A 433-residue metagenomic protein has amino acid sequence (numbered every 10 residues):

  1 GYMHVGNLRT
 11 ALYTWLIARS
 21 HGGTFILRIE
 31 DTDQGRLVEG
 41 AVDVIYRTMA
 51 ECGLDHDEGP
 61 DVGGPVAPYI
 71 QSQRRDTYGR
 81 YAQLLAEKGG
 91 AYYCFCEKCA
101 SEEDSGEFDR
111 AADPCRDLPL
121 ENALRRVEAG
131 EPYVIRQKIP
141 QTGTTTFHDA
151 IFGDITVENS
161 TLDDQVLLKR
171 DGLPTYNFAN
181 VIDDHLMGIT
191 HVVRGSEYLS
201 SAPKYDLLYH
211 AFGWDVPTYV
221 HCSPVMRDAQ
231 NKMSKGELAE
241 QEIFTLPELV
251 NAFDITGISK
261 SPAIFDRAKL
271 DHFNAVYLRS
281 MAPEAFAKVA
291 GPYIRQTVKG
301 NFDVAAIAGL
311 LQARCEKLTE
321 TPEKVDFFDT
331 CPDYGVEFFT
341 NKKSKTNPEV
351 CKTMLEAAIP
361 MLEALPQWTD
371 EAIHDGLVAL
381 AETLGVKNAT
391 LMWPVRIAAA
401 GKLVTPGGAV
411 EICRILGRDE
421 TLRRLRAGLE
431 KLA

Functional and structural regions predicted by a protein language model:
G1-G106, D171, S200-W214: N-terminal Rossmann-like or analogous alpha/beta NTP/dinucleotide-binding catalytic cores that position adenine
T14, I45, L85, G89 (+7 more regions): Residue-level signal for inorganic ion chemistry
L27-D31, M187-V192, G376-V378, G407-I412: Glycine- and acidic
I29-Q34, S196-E197, M226, L270: Acidic, glycine-rich active-site loops and adjacent beta-strand->loop/helix elements that engage anionic groups
Y92-M233: Active-site cores that bind ATP or allylic diphosphates and position pyrophosphate for catalysis
F212-T340, S344-K345, A400-A433: Catalytic adenosine-cofactor/nucleotide-binding cores of aminoacyl-tRNA synthetases and other
K342-A372: Long, amphipathic alpha-helical coiled-coil segments characteristic of histidine-phosphotransfer scaffolds
T369-L416, E420, L429: Helix-rich, typically C-terminal accessory recognition domains appended to large enzymatic cores
